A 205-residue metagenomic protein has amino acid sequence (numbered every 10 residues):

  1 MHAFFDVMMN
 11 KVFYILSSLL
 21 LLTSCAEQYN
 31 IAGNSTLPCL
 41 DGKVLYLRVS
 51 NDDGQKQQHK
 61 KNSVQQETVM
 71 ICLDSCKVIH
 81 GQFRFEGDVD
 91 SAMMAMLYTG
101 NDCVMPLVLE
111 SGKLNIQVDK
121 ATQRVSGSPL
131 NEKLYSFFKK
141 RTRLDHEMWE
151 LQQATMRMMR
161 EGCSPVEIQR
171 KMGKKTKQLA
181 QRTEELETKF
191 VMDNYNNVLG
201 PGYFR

Functional and structural regions predicted by a protein language model:
M1-L37: Bacterial Sec-dependent N-terminal signal peptides
C25-E184: A non-transmembrane, solvent-exposed segment enriched in polar/low-complexity residues
N196-R205: Amphipathic alpha-helical repeat scaffolds of TPR domains
